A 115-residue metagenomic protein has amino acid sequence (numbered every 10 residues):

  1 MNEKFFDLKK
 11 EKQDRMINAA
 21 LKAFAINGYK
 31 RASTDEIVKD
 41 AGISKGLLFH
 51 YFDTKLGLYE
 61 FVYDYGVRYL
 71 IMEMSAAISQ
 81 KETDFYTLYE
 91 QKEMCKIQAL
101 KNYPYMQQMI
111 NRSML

Functional and structural regions predicted by a protein language model:
M1-K10: N-terminal intrinsically disordered/low-complexity leader segments
R15, A23-G57, F61: Helix-turn-helix
A19-A23, A99: Short amphipathic alpha-helical elements of helix-turn-helix/winged-helix folds
I26-K30, K81, Y103: Short coil/turn segments at alpha/beta junctions that flank glycine-rich nucleotide-binding fingerprints
T54-G57, D84, Y105: Residue-level recognition of oxygen-bearing side chains
F61, A76-N102: Hydrophobic alpha-helical connector segments
D64-Y69: Short, basic, alpha-helical segments at the C-terminal edge of helix-turn-helix-like DNA-binding modules
L100-L115: Amphipathic alpha-helical segments used for helix-helix packing
